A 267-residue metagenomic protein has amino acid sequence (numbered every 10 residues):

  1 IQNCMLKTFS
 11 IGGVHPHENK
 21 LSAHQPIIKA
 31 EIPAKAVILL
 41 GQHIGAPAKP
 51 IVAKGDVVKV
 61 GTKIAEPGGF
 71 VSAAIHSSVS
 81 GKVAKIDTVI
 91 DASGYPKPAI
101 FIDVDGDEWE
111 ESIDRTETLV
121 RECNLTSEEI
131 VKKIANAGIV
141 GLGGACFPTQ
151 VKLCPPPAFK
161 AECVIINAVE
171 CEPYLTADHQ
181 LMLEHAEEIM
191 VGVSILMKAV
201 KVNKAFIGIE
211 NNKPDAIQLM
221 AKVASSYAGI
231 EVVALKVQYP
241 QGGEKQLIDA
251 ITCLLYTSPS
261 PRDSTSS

Functional and structural regions predicted by a protein language model:
I1-P47, I51: N-terminal, Lys/Arg-enriched amphipathic/low-complexity engagement segments that precede the first folded domain
A53-E66, K85: Short, well-structured beta-strand-loop connectors
G81-V83: Conserved hydrophobic positions within beta-strands
I90-F147, A158, P214, Y227 (+1 more regions): Acidic low-complexity segments
I166-D178: Gly-rich Lys/Arg/Thr-decorated short loops/hinges at beta-loop-alpha junctions or inter-strand turns that position
A186-K198: Histidine-anchored nucleotide/phosphate-binding helix
L219-Q246: A glycine-rich helix N-cap at a beta->alpha junction
Y256-D263: Conserved small/polar residues in nucleotide/adenosyl-binding loops
